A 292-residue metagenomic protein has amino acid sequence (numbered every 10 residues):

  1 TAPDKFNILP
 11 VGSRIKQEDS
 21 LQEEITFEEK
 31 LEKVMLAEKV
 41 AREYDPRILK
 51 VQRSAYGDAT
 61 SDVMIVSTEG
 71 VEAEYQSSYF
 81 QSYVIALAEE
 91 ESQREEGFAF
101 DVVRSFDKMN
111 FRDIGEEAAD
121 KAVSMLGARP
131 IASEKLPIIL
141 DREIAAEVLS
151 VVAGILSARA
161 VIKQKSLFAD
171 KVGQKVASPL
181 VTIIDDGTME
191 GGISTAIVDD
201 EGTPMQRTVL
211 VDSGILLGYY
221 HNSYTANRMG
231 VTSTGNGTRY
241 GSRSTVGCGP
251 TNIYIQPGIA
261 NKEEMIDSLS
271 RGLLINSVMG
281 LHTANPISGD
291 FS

Functional and structural regions predicted by a protein language model:
T1-Y75, M109-A146, E264: Acidic low-complexity segments
N7-L21, I85-S105: Residues forming anionic-ligand binding surfaces in small-molecule and nucleic-acid pockets of primarily soluble enzymes
R14, K171-S292: Dual-mode signal for accessory low-complexity, basic/Gly-rich regions
S54-A59, T68, L87-E89, D141-E143 (+4 more regions): Fold-independent oxyanion-binding glycine-rich loops and adjacent beta-strand/coil segments at enzyme active sites
T60-Y79, R94-F100, V148-G154, S194-I197 (+3 more regions): Short acidic, glycine/serine/threonine-rich loops at helix termini
A73-D101, V209-D212, S292: Short beta-strand elements
Q81, F100-S105, L156-K163, Y224-G241: Extended active-site and interfacial segments that coordinate phosphate-rich ligands in large catalytic machineries
A158-A177: Amphipathic alpha-helical
